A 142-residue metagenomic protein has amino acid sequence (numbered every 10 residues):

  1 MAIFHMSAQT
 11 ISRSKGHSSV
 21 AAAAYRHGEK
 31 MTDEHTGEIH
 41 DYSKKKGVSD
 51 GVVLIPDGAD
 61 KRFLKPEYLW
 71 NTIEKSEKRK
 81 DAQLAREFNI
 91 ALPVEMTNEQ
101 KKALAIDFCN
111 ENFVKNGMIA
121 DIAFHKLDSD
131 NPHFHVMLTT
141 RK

Functional and structural regions predicted by a protein language model:
M1-K142: N-terminal nicking endonuclease/strand-transfer module with a His-rich metal-binding environment and a catalytic Tyr
